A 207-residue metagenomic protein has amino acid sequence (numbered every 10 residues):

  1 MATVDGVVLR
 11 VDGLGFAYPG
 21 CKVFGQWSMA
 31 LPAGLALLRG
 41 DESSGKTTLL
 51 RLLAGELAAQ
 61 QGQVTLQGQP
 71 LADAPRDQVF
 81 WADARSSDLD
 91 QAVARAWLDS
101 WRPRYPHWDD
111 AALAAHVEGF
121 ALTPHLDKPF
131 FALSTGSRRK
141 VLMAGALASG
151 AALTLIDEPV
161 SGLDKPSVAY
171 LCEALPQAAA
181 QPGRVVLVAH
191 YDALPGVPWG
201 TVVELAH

Functional and structural regions predicted by a protein language model:
M1-A33: A short, flexible loop at the N-terminus of ABC-type nucleotide-binding domains that lies
G40, T48-L52, Q78, T201: The short alpha-helix immediately C-terminal to the Walker A/P-loop
A54-P103, L194-P195, H207: ABC ATPase nucleotide-binding domain signature region
A111-H125: Conserved ABC ATPase "signature" region
P129-G136: Conserved ABC ATPase signature
M143: Hydrophobic anchor residue at the start of the ABC signature
A148-A152: A short, proline-enriched helix->beta-strand linker immediately N-terminal to the Walker B motif in ABC-type P-loop
D157, L163-D164, V168: ABC-family nucleotide-binding domains
